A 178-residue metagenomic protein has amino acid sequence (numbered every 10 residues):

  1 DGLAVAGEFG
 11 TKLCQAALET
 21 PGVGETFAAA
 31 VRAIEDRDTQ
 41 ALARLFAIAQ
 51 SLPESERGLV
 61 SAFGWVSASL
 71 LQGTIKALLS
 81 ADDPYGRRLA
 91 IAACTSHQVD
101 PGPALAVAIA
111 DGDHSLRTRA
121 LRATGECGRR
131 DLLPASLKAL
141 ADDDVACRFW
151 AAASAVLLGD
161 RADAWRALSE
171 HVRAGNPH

Functional and structural regions predicted by a protein language model:
D1-V5, F27-D36, S55-A68, Y85-V99 (+6 more regions): Structural detector for internal amphipathic alpha-helices that build alpha-solenoid repeat scaffolds
A6-A17, D38-A49, A68-S80, Q98-A110 (+2 more regions): Amphipathic alpha-helical scaffolding segments comprising HEAT/armadillo-like alpha-solenoid repeats
Q15-T39: Short, solvent-exposed linear motifs at loop/edge-of-secondary-structure regions
P21-G24, S51-S55, D82-P84, G112-S115 (+2 more regions): Short inter-helical turns and helix N-cap capping residues of alpha-solenoid HEAT/ARM repeat scaffolds
